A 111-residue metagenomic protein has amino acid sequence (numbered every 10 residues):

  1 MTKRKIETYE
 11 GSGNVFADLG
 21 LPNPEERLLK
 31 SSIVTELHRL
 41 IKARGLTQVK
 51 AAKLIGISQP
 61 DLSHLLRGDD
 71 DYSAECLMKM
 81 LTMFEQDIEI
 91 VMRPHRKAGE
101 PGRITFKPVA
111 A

Functional and structural regions predicted by a protein language model:
M1-T35, A98-A111: N-terminal flexible/basic segments that precede or flank functional cores
I33-K50: Short basic helix-loop element that most often maps to the first helix and adjoining turn of HTH DNA-binding modules
G45-D61: Short alpha-helical DNA-recognition segment
D69-D70, L81: C-terminal flanking helix
E75-V91: DNA major-groove recognition helix of helix-turn-helix/homeodomain DNA-binding modules
V91, R96-A98: Contiguous, function-dense segments enriched for cysteine-driven chemistry and partner/ligand-binding capacity
